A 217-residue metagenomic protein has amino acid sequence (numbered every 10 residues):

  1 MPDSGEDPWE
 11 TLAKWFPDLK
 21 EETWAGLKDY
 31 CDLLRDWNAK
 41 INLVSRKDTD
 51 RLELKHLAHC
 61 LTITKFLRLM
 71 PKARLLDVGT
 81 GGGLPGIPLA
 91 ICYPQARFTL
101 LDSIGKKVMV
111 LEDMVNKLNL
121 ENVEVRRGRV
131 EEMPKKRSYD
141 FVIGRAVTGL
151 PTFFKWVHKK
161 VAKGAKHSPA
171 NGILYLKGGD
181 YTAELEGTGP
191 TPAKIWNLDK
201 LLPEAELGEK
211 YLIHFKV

Functional and structural regions predicted by a protein language model:
M1-P71, L76, K106-K107, E112-V123: Class I SAM-dependent transferase core
L34, L89, K177, F215: Residue-level signal for inorganic ion chemistry
A58-G144, F154: Conserved SAM/SAH cofactor-binding pocket of Class I
L89, V157-G164: Class I S-adenosylmethionine-dependent transferase superfamily signal
E131, G149, K177-T182: Short "lid" loop at the C-terminus of a central beta-strand within the Rossmann-like core of SAM-dependent
G149-K159: A short, conserved alpha-helix within the catalytic core of class I
A165-D180: Conserved beta-strand signature within the Rossmann-like core of class I S-adenosyl-L-methionine
G178-V217: Active-site capping/gating segments
